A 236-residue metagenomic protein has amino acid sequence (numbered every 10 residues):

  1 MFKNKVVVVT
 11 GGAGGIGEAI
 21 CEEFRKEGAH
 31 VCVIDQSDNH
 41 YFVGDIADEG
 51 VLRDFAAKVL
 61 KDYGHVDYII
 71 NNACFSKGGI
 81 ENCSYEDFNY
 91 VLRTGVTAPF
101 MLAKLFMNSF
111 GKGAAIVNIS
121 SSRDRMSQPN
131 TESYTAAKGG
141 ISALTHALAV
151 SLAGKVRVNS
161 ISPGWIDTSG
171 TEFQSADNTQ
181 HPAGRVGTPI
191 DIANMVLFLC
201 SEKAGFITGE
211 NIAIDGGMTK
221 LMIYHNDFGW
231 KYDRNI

Functional and structural regions predicted by a protein language model:
N72-K77, G217: Conserved NAD(P)H cofactor-binding loop of Rossmann-fold oxidoreductase domains
G79-L92, D177: Substrate-binding pocket helix/loop in short-chain dehydrogenase/reductase
A103, A137, T145: Active-site helix of classical SDR
N108, A149-G154, G205: Alpha-helical segment proximal to the catalytic Tyr-Lys
S121: Residue(s) in the substrate-gating loop at a strand-loop-helix junction that position the organic substrate next
S160, S175-I207, I214-G216: C-terminal helical subdomain
T208-I236: Short C-terminal tail/terminal secondary-structure segment of NAD(P)H-dependent dehydrogenase/reductase domains
